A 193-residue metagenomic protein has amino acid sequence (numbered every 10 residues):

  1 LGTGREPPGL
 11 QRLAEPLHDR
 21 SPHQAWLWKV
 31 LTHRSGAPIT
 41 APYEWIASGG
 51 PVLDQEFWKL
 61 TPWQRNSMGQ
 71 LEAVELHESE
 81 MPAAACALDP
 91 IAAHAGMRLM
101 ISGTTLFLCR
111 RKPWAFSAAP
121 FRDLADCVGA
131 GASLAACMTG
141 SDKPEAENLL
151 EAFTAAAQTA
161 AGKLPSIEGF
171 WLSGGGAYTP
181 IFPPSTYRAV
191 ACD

Functional and structural regions predicted by a protein language model:
L1-D193: …; additionally, a secondary subgroup of soluble metalloenzymes is captured
